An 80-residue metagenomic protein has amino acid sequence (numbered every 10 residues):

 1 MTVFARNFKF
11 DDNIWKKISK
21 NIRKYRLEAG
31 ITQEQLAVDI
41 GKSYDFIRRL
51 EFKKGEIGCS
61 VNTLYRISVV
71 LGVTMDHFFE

Functional and structural regions predicted by a protein language model:
T2-E28: A short, Lys/Arg-rich alpha-helix, primarily the initiator
I22, L36-A37, I47-L50, F78: Conserved hydrophobic/aromatic packing and binding residues within compact polymer-binding modules
L27, V38, V69: Alpha-helical residues within the helix-turn-helix
G41-I57: Recognition helix of helix-turn-helix/homeodomain-like DNA-binding domains that insert into the DNA major groove
K54-V69: Short, basic-rich loop-to-helix N-cap that marks the start of a DNA-contacting helix
G72-E80: Short C-terminal boundary/hinge segments that cap the last helix of small helical domains
